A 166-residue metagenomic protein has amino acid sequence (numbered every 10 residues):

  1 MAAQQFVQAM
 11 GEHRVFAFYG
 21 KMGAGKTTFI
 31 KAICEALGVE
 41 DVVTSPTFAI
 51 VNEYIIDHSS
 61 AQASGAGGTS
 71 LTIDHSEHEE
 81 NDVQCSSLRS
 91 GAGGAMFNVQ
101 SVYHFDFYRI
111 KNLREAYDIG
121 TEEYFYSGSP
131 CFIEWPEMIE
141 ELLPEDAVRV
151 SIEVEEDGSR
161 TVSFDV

Functional and structural regions predicted by a protein language model:
M1-A9: Pre-Walker A adenine-sensing motif
F16-F18: Hydrophobic anchor at the beta1->P-loop junction of P-loop NTPases
M22: The conserved Walker
K26: Conserved lysine of the Walker
V39-I55: Short beta-strand-centered segment that lines the nucleotide-binding/catalytic pocket of NTP-utilizing
D57-S101: Intrinsic disorder/low-complexity segments
K111-V166: Short phosphate-coordinating micro-motif centered on Lys-Gly-acidic
